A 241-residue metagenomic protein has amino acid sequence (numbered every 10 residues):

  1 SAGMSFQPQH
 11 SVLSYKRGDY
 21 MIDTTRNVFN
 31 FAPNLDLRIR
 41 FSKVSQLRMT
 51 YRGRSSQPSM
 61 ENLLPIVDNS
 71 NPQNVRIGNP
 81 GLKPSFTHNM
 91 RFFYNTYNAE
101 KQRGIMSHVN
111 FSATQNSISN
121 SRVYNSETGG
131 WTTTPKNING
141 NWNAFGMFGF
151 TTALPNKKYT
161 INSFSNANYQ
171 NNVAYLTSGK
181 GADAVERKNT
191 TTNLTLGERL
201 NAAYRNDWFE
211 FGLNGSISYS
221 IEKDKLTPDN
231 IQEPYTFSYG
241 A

Functional and structural regions predicted by a protein language model:
S1-A241: Exposed, low-structure sequence patches enriched in small/polar residues
